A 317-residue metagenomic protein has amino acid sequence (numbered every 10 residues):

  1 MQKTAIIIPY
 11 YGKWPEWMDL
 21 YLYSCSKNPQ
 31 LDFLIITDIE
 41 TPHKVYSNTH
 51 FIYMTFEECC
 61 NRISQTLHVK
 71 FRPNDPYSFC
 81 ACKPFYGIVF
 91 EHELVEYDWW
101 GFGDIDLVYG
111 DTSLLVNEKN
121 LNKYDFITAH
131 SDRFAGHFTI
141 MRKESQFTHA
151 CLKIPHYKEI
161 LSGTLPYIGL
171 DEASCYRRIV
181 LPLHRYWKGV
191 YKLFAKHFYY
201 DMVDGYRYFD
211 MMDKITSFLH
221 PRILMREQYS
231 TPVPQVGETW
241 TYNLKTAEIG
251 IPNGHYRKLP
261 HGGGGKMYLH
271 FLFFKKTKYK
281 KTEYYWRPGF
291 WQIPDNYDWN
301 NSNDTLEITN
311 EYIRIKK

Functional and structural regions predicted by a protein language model:
M1-L20: N-proximal low-complexity "stem/linker" segments adjacent to membrane-targeting elements
I6, F33-L34: Hydrophobic/aromatic residues located in beta-strands of well-ordered beta-sheets within soluble catalytic
L22-D32: Short, acidic, metal-binding catalytic loop of nucleotide-sugar glycosyltransferases
D38-V95: Active-site-proximal specificity loops/subdomain of glycosyltransferases
C82-F126: GT-A fold catalytic core of metal-dependent nucleotide-sugar glycosyltransferases, centered on the diacidic
N122-F138: A short, conserved acidic/glycine-rich loop-to-beta-strand motif that forms the donor nucleotide-sugar/metal
H137-S145: Short glycine- and hydrophobic/aromatic-rich loop-to-beta-strand nucleating segment in the catalytic cores
F147-K316: Catalytic core and acceptor-binding pocket of nucleotide-sugar-dependent glycosyltransferases
